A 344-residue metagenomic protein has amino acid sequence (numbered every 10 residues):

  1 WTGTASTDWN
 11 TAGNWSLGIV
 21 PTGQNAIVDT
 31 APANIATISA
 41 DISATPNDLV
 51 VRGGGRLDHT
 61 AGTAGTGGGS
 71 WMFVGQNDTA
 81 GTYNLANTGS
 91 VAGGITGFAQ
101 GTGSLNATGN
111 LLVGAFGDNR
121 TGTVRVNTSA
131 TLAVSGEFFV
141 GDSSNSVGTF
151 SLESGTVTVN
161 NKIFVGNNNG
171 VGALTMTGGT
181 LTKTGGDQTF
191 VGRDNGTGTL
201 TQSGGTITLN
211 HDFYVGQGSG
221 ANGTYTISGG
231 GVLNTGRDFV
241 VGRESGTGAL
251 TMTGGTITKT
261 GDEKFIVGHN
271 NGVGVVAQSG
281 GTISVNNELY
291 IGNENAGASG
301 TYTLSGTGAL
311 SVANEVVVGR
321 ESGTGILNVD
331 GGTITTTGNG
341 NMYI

Functional and structural regions predicted by a protein language model:
W1-S90, G114-G117: Solvent-exposed adhesion/ligand-recognition segments of exported proteins
S6-N10, I35-A40, T182-K183, T206 (+4 more regions): GD-rich hexapeptide-repeat beta-solenoids
D29, S39, R52, D58-T60 (+31 more regions): Feature marks extracellular polysaccharide-active and adherence modules
I42, G55, G62-T63, G81 (+13 more regions): Small-residue (G/S/T/A) turn/hinge positions that recur once per unit in extracellular repeat modules
T63-V134, S143: Right-handed parallel beta-helix
D118-T121, S144-G148, N168-G172, D194-G198 (+5 more regions): Short, solvent-exposed linear patches
T333-I344: Low-complexity/repetitive intrinsically disordered segments
